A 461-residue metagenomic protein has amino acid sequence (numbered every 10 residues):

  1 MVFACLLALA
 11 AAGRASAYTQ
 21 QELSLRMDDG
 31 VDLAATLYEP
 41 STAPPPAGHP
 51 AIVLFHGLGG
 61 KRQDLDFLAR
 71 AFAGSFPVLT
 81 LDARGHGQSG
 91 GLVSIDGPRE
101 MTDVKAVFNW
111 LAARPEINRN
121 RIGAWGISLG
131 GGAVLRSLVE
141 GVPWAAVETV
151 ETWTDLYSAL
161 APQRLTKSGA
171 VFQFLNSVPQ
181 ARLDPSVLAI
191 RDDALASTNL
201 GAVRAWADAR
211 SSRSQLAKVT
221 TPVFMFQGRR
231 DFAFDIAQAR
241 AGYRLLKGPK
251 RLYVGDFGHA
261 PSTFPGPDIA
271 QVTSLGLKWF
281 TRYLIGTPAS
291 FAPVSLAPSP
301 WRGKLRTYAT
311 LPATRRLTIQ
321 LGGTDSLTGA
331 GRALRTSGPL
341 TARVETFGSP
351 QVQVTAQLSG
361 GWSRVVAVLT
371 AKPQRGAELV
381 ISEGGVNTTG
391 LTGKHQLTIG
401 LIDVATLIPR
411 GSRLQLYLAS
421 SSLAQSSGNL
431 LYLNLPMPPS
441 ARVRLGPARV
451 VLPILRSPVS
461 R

Functional and structural regions predicted by a protein language model:
Y18-S24, D28, A34, V272 (+1 more regions): Glycine/threonine-rich phosphate-binding loop and adjacent beta-strand/alpha-helix elements that clamp
V31-L33, S41-A51, K218-T220: Proline/glycine-enriched tight loop/beta-turn segments at coil->beta junctions that connect or precede beta-strands
S41-G48, L92-E100, A106-S128: Gly/Ser-rich "nucleophile elbow"/oxyanion-hole loop immediately N-terminal to the catalytic nucleophile in hydrolases
P44-H49, L54-G90, F232-D235: Short substrate-entry loop that stabilizes the transition state in hydrolases
W125-I127, L135-K218, T287-F291: Accessory cap/linker subdomain of secreted extracellular hydrolases
V219, M225-Q227: Short beta-strand/loop motif that positions the catalytic acidic residue of the alpha/beta-hydrolase fold
T221, F232-R244: Short alpha-helix in the alpha/beta-hydrolase fold that links the catalytic acid
L246-P261: Catalytic histidine neighborhood in serine/cysteine hydrolases with alpha/beta-hydrolase-type architecture
